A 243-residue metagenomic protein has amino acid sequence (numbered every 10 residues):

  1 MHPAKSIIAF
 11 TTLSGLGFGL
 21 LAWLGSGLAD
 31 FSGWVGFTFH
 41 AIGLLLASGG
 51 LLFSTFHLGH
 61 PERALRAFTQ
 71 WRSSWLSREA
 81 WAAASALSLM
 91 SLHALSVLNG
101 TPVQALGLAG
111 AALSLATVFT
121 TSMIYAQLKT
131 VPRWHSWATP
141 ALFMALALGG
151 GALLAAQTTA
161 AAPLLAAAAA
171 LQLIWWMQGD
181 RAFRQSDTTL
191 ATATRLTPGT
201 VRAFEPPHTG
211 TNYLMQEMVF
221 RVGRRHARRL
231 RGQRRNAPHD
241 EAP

Functional and structural regions predicted by a protein language model:
M1, T38, T55-F68, A111-A126: Hydrophobic, membrane-facing alpha-helical anchors
M1-G49: N-terminal signal-anchor module of multipass membrane proteins
P3-K5, A9, G36, G43-L45 (+5 more regions): Short, well-ordered helical secondary-structure segments
K5, T11, G15, S73-S74 (+1 more regions): Long, contiguous internal "core" modules enriched in hydrophobic/ aromatic residues
S26-L28, V35-I42, A64, T120 (+3 more regions): Aromatic-enriched hydrophobic runs in primary sequence
G33-L89: Membrane helical hairpin/interfacial module
